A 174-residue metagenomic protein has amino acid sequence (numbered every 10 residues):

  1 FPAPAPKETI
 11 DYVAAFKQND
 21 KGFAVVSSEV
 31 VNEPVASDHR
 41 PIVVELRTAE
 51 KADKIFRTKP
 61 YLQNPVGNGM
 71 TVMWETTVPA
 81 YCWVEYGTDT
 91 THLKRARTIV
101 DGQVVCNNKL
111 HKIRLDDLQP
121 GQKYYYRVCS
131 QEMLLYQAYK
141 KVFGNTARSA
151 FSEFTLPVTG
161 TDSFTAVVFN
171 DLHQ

Functional and structural regions predicted by a protein language model:
F1-K54: Metal-dependent phosphoester-hydrolase catalytic domains
R40, L46-H173: Acidic, histidine-bearing metal-coordination/catalytic regions of metal-dependent phosphoesterases
